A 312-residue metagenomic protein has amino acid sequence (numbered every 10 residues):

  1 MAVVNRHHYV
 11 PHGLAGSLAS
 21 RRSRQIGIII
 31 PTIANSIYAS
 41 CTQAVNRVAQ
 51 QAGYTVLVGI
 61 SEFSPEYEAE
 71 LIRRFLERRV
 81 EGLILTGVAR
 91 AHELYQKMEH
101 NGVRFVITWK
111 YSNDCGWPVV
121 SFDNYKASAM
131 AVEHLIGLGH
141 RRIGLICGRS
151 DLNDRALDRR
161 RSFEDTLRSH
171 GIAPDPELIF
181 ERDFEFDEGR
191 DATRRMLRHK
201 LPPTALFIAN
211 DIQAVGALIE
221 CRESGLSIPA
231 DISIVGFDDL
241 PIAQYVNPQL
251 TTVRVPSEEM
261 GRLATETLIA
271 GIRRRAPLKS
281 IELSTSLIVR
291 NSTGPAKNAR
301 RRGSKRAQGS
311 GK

Functional and structural regions predicted by a protein language model:
M1-R24, R300-K312: N-terminal helix-turn-helix DNA-binding module of bacterial transcription factors
V4-N5, G59-F63, G82-L85, S121-D123 (+1 more regions): Short, flexible loop segments at the rims of nucleotide/cofactor-binding pockets, characterized by
H7-G82, R149, L157-R168: Amphipathic helical "hinge" segments at domain boundaries
I28, L85, I208: Redox-cofactor binding/interface segments in oxidoreductases and associated redox assembly factors
I30, G87, W109: Flexible glycine-/small-residue-rich
A44-T55, E70, L76, H100-I107 (+1 more regions): Bacterial carbohydrate/catabolite-sensing allosteric modules
E62-P65, T86-A91, I212: Short beta->alpha connector loops
A91-K97: Adenylate-forming
